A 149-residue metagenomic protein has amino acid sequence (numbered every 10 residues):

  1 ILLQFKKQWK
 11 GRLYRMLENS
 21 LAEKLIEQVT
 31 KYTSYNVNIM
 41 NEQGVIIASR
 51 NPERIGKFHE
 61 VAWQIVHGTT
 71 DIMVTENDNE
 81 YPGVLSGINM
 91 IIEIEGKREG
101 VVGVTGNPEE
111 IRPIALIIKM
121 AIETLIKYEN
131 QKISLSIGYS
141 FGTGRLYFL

Functional and structural regions predicted by a protein language model:
I1-R15: Short, Lys/Arg-enriched N-terminal segments with co-localized hydrophobic residues within the first ~10-30 amino acids
Y14-L149: Hydrophobic, helix-rich cores of sensory/ligand-binding and other regulatory modules that couple small-molecule
